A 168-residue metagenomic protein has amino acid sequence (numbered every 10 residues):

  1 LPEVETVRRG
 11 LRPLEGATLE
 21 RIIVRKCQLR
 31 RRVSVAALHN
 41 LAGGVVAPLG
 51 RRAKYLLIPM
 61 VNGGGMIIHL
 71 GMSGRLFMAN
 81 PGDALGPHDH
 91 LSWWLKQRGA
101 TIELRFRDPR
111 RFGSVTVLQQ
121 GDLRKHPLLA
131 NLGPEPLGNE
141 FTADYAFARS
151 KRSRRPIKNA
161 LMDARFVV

Functional and structural regions predicted by a protein language model:
L1-G64, W94-G99, S153: Extended, highly charged segments
M66-V168: Phosphate/anion-contacting hairpin/loop surfaces
